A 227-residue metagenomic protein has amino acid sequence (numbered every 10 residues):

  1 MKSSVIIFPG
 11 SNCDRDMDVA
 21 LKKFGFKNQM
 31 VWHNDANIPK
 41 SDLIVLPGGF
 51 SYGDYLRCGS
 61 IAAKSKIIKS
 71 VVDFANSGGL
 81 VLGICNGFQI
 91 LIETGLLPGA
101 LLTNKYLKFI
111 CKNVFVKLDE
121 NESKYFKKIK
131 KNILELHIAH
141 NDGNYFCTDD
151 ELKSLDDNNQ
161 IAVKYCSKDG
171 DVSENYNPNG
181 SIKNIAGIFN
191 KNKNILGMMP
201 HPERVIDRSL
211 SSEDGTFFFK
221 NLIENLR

Functional and structural regions predicted by a protein language model:
M1-I84, L91-P98, L102-I110, K117 (+4 more regions): N-terminal beta1-alpha1 cap of cysteine-dependent amidohydrolase-like domains
I84-N86, H140: A secondary-structure boundary/capping signal
G87-F88, E122: Short, flexible active-site-adjacent loop segments at beta-strand->alpha-helix junctions, enriched in small/polar
T103-L134, I138-A139: Alpha/beta-hydrolase-fold enzymes
F126-R227: C-terminal and late-domain segments of enzyme folds
